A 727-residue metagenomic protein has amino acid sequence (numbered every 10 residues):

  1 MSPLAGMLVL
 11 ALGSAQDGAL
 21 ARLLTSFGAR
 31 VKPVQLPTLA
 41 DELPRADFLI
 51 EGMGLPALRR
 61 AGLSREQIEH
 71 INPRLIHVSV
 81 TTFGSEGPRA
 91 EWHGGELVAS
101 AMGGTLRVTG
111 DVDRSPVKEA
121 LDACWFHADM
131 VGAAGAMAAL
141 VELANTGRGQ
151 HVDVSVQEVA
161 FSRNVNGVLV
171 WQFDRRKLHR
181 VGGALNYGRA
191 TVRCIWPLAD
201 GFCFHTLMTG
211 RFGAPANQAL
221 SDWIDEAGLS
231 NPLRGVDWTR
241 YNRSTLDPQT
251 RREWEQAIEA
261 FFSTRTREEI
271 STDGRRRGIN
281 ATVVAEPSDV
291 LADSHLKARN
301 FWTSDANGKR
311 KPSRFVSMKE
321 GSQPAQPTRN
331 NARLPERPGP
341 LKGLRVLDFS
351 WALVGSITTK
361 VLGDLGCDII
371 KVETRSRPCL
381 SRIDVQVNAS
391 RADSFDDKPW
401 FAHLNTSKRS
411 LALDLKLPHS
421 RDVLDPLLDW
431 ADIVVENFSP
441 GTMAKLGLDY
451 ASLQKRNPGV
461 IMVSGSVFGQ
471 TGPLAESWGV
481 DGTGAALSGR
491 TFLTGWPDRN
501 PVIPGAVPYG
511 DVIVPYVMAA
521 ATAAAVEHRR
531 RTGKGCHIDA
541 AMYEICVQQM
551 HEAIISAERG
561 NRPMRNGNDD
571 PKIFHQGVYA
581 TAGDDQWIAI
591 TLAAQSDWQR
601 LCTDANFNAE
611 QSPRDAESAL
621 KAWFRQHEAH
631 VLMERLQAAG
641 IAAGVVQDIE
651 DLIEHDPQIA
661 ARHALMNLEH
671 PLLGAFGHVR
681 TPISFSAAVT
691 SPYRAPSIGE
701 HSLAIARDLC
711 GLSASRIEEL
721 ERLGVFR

Functional and structural regions predicted by a protein language model:
M1-A11, A15, P197-A199, D222 (+8 more regions): Terminal low-complexity tails and localization/encapsulation signals of metabolic enzymes
M1-R148, R180, E268, D305 (+5 more regions): N-terminal helix-loop segment corresponding to the beta1-alpha1 unit of nucleotide/adenylate-binding folds
R30-V34, R275-V290, D368-V372, S376 (+2 more regions): Short, well-structured beta-strand/strand-turn elements
D41, V192-R277, A281, S288 (+1 more regions): Aromatic-enriched alpha-helical interface/lid elements that frame and gate functional surfaces
T82-G84, V156-F161, D200-F202, M208-G213 (+7 more regions): Glycine-rich beta-alpha junction loops
V98, A120-M137, V156-N166, T191 (+5 more regions): Mid-domain beta-loop-alpha active-site segment that forms a flexible, acidic cofactor/metal-binding surface
P116-H127, G149-H151, A184, T191-R193 (+8 more regions): A short glycine-threonine-serine/GTX helix/turn-capping micro-motif
A139-A184, R193, M208, P287 (+2 more regions): Substrate-binding/catalytic subdomain of NAD(P)-dependent oxidoreductase enzymes
